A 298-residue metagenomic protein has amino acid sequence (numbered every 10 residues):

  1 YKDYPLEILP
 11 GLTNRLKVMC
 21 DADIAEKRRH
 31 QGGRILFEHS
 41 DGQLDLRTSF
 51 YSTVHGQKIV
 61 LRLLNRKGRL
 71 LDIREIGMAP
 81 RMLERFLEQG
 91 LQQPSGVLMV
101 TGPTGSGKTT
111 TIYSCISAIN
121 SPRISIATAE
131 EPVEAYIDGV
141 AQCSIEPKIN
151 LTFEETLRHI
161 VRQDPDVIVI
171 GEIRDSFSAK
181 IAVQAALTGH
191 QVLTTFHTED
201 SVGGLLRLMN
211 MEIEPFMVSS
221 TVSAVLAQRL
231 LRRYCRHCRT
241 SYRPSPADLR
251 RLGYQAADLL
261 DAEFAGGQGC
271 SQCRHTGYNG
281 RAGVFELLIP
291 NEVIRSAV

Functional and structural regions predicted by a protein language model:
Y1-V298: Short, flexible helix-loop junctions that flank or precede catalytic/ligand sites
